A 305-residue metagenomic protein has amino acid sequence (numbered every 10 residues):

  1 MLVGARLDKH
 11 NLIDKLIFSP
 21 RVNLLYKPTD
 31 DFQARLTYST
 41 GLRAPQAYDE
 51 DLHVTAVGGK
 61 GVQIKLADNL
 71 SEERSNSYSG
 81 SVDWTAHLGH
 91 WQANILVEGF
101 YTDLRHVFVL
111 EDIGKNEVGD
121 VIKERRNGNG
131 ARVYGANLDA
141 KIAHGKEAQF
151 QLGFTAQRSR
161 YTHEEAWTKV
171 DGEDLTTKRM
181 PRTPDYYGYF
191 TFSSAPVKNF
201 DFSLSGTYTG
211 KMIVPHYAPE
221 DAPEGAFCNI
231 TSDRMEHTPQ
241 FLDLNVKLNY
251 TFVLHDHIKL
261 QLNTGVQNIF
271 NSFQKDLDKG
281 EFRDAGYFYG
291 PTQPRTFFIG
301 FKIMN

Functional and structural regions predicted by a protein language model:
M1, D31-A34, L88-A93, K146-F150 (+3 more regions): Repeated loop/turn-to-beta-strand initiation elements of outer-membrane beta-barrel proteins
M1-N11, I17-R21, L25, K146-R158: Surface-exposed extracellular loop regions of Gram-negative outer-membrane beta-barrel proteins
V3-L7, L36-T40, D49, I95-Y101 (+4 more regions): Transmembrane beta-barrel strands of outer-membrane/channel proteins
L16-F18, R74-Y78, G130-Y134, R182-G188 (+3 more regions): Residues that define the transmembrane beta-barrel architecture of outer-membrane proteins
Y26-K27, T40, E72, W84-A86 (+7 more regions): Residue-level signature of outer-membrane beta-barrel architecture
K27, R35, N69-R126, R132-Y134 (+2 more regions): Membrane-embedded beta-barrel scaffold of Gram-negative outer-membrane proteins
N94-I95, G99-D103, E124-P219, K302: Gram-negative outer-membrane beta-barrel transporters
R105, T207-P223, Y250-N305: C-terminal beta-signal and adjacent terminal beta-strands/loops of Gram-negative outer-membrane beta-barrel proteins
